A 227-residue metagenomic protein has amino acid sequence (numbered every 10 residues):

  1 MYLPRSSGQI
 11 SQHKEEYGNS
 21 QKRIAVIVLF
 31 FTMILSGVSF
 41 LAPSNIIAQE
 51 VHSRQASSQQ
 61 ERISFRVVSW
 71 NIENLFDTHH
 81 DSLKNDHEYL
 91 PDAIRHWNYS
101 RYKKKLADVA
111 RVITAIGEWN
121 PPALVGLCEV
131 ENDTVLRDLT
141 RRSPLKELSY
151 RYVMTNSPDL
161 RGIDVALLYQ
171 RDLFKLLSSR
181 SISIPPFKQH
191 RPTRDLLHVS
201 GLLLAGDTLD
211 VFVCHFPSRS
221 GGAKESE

Functional and structural regions predicted by a protein language model:
M1-K22: N-terminal secretory signal peptides that target proteins for export/translocation
Y2, A48-R95, Y99, Q170-E227: Active-site regions of metal-assisted phosphoester/phosphodiester hydrolases, unifying DNase/endonuclease modules
Q12, N45-I46: Short, low-complexity intrinsically disordered segments enriched in small and basic residues
I27-A42: Bacterial N-terminal signal peptides
I46-E147, V153-I163: N-terminal, active-site-proximal structural segment of metallo-dependent hydrolase catalytic domains
S149-I184: Extracytoplasmic mature domains of secreted/periplasmic and thylakoid-lumen proteins
